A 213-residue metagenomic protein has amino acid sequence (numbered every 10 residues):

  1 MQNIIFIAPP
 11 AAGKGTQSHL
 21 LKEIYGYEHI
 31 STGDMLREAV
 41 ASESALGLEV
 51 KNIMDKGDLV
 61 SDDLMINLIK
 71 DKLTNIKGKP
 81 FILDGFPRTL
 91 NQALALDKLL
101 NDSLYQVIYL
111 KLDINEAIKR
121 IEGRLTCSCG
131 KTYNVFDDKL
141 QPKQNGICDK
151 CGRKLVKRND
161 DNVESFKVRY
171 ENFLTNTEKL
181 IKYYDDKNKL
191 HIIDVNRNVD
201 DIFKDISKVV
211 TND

Functional and structural regions predicted by a protein language model:
F6: Hydrophobic anchor at the beta1->P-loop junction of P-loop NTPases
P9: P-loop (Walker A) phosphate-binding loop of NTP-binding proteins
K14: Conserved lysine of the Walker
E28-D102, D113-E116, R158: ATP-dependent small-molecule kinase phosphotransfer cores that center on conserved nucleotide phosphate-binding segments
D84-G85, L100-G123, D137, P142-I147: Conserved phosphate-donor/acceptor-positioning beta-strand/loop module used by diverse small-molecule
K119-K167: Cys/His-rich short segments
K154-D213: NTP-dependent small-molecule kinase module
